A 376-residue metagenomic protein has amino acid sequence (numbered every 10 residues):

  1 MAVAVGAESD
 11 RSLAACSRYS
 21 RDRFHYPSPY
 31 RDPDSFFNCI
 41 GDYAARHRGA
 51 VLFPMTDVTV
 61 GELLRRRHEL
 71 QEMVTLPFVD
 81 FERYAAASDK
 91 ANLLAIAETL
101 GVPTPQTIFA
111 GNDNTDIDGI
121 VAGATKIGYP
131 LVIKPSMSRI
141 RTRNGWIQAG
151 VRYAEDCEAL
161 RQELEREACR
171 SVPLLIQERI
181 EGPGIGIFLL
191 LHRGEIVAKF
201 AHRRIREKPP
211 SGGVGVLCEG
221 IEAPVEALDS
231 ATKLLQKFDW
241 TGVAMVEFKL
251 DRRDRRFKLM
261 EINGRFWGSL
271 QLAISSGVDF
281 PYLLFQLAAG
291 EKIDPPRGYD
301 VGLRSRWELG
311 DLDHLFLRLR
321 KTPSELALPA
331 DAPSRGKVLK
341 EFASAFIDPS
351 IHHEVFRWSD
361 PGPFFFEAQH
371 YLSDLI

Functional and structural regions predicted by a protein language model:
M1-V79, D113-G119, F342-A345, S350-D374: ATP-binding N-terminal substructure of ATP-dependent carboxylate-amine bond-forming enzymes
Y84-L174, R193-E195, V225, D229: Active-site nucleotide/adenylate-binding loops and adjacent lid/helix of ATP-dependent enzymes
A154-P210, E219-T232, K249-K258: Phosphate-binding site of ATP-dependent enzymes
C157, G268-L287: Gly/Ser/Thr-rich active-site loops/lids in small-molecule metabolic enzymes that frequently grip phosphoryl groups
L175, T241-V246, D294-D300: Flexible, glycine/charged-enriched surface loops at secondary-structure junctions
R206-P209, V214-V216, N263-G277: Glycine-rich phosphate/pyrophosphate-binding beta-alpha loops
Q236-Q271: Conserved metal-phosphate-binding beta-hairpin within the catalytic cores of diverse ATP-dependent phosphoryl-transfer
Q286-I376: Peripheral (often C-terminal) accessory segments that flank ATP-dependent C-N-forming ligase machineries
